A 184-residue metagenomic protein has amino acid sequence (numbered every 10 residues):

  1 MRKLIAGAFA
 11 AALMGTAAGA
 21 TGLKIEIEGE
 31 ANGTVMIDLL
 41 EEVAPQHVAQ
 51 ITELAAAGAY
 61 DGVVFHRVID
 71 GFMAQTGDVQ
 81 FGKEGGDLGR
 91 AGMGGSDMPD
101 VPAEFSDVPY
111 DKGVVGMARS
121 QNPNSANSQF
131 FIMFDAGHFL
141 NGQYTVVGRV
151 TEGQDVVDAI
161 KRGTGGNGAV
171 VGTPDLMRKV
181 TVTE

Functional and structural regions predicted by a protein language model:
R2-G7, G15-E184: Cyclophilin-like peptidyl-prolyl cis-trans isomerases
